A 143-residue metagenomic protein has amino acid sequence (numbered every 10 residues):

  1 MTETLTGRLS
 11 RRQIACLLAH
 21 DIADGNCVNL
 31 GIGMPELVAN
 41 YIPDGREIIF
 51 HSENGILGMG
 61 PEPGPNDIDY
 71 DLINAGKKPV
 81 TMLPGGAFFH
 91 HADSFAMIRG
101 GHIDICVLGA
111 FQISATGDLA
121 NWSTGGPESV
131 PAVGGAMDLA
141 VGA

Functional and structural regions predicted by a protein language model:
M1-P84: N-terminal active-site beta-alpha-beta segment that forms phosphate/nucleotide-binding and substrate-recognition loops
T2-Q13, E62-A143: Conserved phosphate- and dinucleotide-binding cores of soluble alpha/beta proteins, encompassing both enzyme active
